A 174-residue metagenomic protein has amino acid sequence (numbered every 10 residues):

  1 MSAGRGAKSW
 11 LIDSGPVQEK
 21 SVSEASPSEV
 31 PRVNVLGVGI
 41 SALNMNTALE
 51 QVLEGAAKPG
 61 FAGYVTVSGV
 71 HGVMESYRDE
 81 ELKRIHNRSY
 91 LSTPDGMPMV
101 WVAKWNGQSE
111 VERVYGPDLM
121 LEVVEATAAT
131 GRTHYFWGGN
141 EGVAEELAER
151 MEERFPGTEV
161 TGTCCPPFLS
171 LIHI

Functional and structural regions predicted by a protein language model:
S2, W10-D118: N-terminal nucleotide/polyanion-binding subdomain common to many enzyme families
E54-G60, V123-R132: Glycine-rich phosphate/diphosphate-binding loops that line cofactor/substrate pockets in enzymes
T66, H134-F136, G162-T163: Structural beta-sheet core signal
G69, G139, C165-P166: Cofactor-binding loop segments of dinucleotide-utilizing enzymes, especially the Rossmann-like FAD- and NAD(P)+-binding
T127-E152: An alpha-beta-alpha
G157-L169: Short beta-strand elements in bilobed, periplasmic/extracellular small-molecule ligand-binding domains
I172-I174: Conserved small/polar residues in nucleotide/adenosyl-binding loops
